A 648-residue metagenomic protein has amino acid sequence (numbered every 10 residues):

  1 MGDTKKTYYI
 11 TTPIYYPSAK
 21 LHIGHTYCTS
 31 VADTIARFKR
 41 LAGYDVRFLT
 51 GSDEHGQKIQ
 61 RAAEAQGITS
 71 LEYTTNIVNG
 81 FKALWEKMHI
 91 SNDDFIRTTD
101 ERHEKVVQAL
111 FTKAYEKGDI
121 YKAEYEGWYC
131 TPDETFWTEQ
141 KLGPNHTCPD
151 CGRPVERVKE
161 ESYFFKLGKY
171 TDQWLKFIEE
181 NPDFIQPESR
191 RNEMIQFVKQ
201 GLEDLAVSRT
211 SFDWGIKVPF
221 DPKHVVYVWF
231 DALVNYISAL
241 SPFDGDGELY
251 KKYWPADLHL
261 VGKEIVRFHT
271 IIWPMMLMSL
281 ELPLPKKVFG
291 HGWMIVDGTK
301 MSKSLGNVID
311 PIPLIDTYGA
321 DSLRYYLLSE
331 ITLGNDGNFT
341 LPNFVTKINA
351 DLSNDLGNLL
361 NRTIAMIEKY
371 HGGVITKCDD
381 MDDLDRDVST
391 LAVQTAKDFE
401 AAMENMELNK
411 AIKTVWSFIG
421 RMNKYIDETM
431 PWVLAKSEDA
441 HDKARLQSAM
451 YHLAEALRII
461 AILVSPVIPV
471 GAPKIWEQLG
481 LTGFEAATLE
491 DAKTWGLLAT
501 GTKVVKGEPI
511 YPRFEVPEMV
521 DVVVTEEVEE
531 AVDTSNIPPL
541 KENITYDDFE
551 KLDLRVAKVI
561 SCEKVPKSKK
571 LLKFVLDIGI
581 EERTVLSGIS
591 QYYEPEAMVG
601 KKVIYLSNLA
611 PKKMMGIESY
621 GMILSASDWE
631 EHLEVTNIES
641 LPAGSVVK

Functional and structural regions predicted by a protein language model:
G2-I77, I96-T112, E116, D133 (+5 more regions): N-terminal catalytic cores of NTP/NDP-binding nucleotidyl/phosphoryl-transfer enzymes
G2-T50, R102-V106, D150-K369, A411-V415: Structured secondary-structure scaffolds
I77-D93: A glycine-rich helix N-cap at a beta->alpha junction
K117-T171, L175: Cys/His-rich short segments
K122, W128, E330, N335 (+4 more regions): Helix-rich, typically C-terminal accessory recognition domains appended to large enzymatic cores
K287-G290, W476-Q478, K573: Beta-strand segments within the central parallel beta-sheet cores of soluble alpha/beta enzyme folds
I475-D548: Intrinsic disorder at enzyme termini
E527-K648: Phosphate-backbone binding interfaces of nucleic-acid-interacting proteins
